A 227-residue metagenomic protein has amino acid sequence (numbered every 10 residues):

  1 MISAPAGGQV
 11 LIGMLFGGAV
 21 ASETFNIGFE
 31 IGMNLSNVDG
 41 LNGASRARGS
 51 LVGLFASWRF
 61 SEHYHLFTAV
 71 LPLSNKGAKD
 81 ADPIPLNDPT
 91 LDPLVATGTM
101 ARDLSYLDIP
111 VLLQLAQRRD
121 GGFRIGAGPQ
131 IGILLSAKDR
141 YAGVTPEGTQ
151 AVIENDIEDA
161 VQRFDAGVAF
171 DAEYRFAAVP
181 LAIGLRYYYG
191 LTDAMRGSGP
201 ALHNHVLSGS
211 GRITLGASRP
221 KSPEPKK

Functional and structural regions predicted by a protein language model:
G7-F55, G216, K227: Short glycine/proline- and aromatic-enriched beta-strand/turn motifs that initiate or cap beta-hairpins
F25-N26, M33, S57-Y141, G211-L215: Gram-negative (and chloroplast) outer-membrane scaffold detector with strong preference for beta-barrel transmembrane
N37-R46, N75-S105, L134-D165, S198-V206: Extracellular/periplasm-exposed beta-strand and loop segments of Gram-negative cell-envelope proteins, dominated by
G167-R175: Conserved C-terminal beta-signal and adjacent last beta-strands/turns of outer-membrane beta-barrel proteins
Y174-P180, H203-K227: Outer-membrane beta-barrel "beta-signal"
R175, P180-T192: A hydrophobic membrane-anchoring alpha-helix module
T192-S198: Low-complexity, intrinsically disordered Gly/Pro/Thr-rich segments
